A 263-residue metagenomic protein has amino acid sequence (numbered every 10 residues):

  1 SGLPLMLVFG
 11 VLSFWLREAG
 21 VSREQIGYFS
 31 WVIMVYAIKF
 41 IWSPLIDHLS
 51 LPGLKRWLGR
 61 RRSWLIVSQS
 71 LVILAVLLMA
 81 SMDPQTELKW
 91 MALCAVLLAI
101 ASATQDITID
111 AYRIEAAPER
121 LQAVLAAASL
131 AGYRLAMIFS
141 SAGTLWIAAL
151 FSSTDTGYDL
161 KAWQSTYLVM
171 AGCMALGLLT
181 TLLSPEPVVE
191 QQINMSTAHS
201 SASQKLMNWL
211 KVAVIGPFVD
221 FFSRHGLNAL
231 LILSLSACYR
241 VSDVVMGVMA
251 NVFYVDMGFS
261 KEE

Functional and structural regions predicted by a protein language model:
S1-Y36, N228-F253, M257-S260: Helix-loop boundary and gating motifs at the non-cytosolic
L5, A37, L97-I109: Core transmembrane helices of Major Facilitator Superfamily
L12, A103-A117, A250: Intracellular juxtamembrane helix-capping segments at the cytosolic ends of symmetry-related transmembrane helices
Q25-P52, V72-I73, S141: Central cavity-lining transmembrane alpha-helices of secondary-active solute carriers, predominantly the Major
L51-P52, S63-T86: C-terminal ends and interior cores of transmembrane alpha-helices in multi-pass membrane transporters/permeases
I73, A80-A92, T104-Q105, P118-V245 (+1 more regions): Intracellular loop-helix junctions on the cytosolic face of multi-pass helical membrane proteins
